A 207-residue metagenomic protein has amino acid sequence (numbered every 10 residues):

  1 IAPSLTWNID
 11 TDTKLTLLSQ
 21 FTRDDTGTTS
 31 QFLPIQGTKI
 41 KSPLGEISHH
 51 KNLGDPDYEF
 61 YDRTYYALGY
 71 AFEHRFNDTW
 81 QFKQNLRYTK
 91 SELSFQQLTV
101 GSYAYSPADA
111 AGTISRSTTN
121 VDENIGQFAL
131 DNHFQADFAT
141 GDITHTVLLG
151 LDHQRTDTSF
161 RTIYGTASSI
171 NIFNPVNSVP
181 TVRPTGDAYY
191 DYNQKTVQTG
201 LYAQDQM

Functional and structural regions predicted by a protein language model:
P3-W7, Y70-H74, L130-A136, L201-M207: Residues on the lipid-exposed face of transmembrane beta-strands in outer-membrane beta-barrel proteins
S4-N8, D12-R75, L93-I125, S169-Q194 (+1 more regions): Acidic/polar loop-and-plug regions of large Gram-negative outer-membrane beta-barrel proteins
T11-D12, N77-T79, A139-V147: Short loop/turn motifs that connect adjacent beta-strands in outer-membrane beta-barrel proteins
L15-L17, F82-Q84, H145-L149: Transmembrane beta-strands of outer-membrane beta-barrel proteins
F21-D25, Y88-S94, A136-F138, L151-D157: Transmembrane beta-strands of outer-membrane beta-barrel pores
Q36-E46, Q127-H133, D137, T146-L148 (+2 more regions): Solvent-exposed loop/turn elements at secondary-structure boundaries
A71-Q81, L86-T89: Long hydrophobic segments that form regular secondary structure
D142, T146, L151-M207: Outer-membrane beta-barrel transmembrane domain signature of Gram-negative proteins, especially the mid-to-C-terminal
